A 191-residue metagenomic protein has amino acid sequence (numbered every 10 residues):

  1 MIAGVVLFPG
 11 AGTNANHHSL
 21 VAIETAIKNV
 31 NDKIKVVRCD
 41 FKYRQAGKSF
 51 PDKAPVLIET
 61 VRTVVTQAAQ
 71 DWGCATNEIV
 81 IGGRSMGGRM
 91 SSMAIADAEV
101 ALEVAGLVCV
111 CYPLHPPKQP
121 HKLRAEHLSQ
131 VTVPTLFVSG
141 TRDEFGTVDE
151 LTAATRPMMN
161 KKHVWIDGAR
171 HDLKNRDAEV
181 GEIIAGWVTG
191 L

Functional and structural regions predicted by a protein language model:
M1-E78, R89, M93: Serine-hydrolase catalytic machinery in alpha/beta-hydrolase-like enzymes
T13, T141-G146, H171-D172: Acidic catalytic loop of the alpha/beta-hydrolase fold
L20, H121-R124, V133, T147-A154: Short alpha-helix in the alpha/beta-hydrolase fold that links the catalytic acid
K33-V37, R156-D172: Catalytic histidine neighborhood in serine/cysteine hydrolases with alpha/beta-hydrolase-type architecture
V61-V133: Primarily recognizes the serine-hydrolase "nucleophile elbow" in alpha/beta-hydrolase and SGNH/GDSL folds
Q130-T132, F137-S139, D143: Short beta-strand/loop motif that positions the catalytic acidic residue of the alpha/beta-hydrolase fold
T141-K161: Conserved loop-alpha-helix segment in the C-terminal half of the alpha/beta-hydrolase fold that carries the catalytic
A169-G181: Catalytic histidine-centered segment of alpha/beta-hydrolase-like enzymes
